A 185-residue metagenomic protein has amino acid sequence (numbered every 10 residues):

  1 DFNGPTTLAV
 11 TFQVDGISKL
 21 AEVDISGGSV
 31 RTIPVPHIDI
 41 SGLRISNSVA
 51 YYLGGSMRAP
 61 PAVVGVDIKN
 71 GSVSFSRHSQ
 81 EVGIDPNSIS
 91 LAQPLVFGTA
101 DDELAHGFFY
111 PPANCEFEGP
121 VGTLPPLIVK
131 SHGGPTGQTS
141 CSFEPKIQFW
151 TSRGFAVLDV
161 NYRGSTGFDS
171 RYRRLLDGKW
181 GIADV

Functional and structural regions predicted by a protein language model:
D1, V30, S41-L43: Short, exposed beta-strand/loop patches in secreted or surface proteins that constitute
D1-D15, D24, S46, Y51-R58 (+1 more regions): Beta-strand C-termini and the immediately following turn/loop, strongest in propeller blades
I17-K19: Long, heptad-repeat coiled-coil alpha-helices that serve as cytosolic signaling/dimerization stalks in transmembrane
A21-E22, E103: Generic detector of solvent-exposed, compositionally biased contiguous segments
E22-R31, D67-I68, V73: Surface-exposed loop/turn elements that mediate protein-protein interactions on large endomembrane-trafficking
I33-H37: Surface loop/turn motifs at the tips and blade-to-blade linkers of beta-strand repeat domains
S41-V185: Serine-hydrolase catalytic core recognition
